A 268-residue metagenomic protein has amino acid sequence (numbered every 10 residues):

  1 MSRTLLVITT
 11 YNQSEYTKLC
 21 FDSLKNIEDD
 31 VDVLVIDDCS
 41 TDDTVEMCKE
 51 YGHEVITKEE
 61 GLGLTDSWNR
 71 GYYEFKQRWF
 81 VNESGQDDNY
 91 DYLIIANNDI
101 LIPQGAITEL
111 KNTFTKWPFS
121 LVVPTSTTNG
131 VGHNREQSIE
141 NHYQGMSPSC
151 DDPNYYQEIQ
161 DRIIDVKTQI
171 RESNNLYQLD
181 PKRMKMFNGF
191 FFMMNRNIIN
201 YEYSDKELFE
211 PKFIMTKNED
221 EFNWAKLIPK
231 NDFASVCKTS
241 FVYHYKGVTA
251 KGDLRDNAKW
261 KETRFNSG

Functional and structural regions predicted by a protein language model:
M1-S23: N-proximal low-complexity "stem/linker" segments adjacent to membrane-targeting elements
D22-V31: Short, acidic, metal-binding catalytic loop of nucleotide-sugar glycosyltransferases
I36-E46: A conserved acidic beta->alpha catalytic loop
E59-G85: Glycine-rich, basic loop-to-helix element that forms the pyrophosphate-binding segment of sugar-nucleotide handling
G85-L101: Short beta-strand-to-loop acidic/aromatic patch adjacent to the donor-nucleotide binding site
L101-D151: Conserved donor NDP-sugar-binding/catalytic core segment of glycosyltransferases
Y156-D165, R171-R196: A recurrent flexible, glycine/aromatic-enriched loop bordering the glycosyltransferase active site that acts as
K185-E202, K212-S240: A short, conserved alpha-helix in the catalytic core of glycosyltransferases
